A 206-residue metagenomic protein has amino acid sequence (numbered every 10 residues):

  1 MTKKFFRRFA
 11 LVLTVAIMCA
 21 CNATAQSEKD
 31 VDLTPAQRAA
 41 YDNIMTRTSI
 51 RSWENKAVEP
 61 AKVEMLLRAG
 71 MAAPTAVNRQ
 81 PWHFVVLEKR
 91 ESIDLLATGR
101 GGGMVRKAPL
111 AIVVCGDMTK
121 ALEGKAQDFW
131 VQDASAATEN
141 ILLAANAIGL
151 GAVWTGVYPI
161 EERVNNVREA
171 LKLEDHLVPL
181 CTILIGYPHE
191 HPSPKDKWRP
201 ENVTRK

Functional and structural regions predicted by a protein language model:
K4-R8, C21-K206: Acidic, surface-exposed loops and disordered segments
A10-A20: Bacterial N-terminal signal peptides
